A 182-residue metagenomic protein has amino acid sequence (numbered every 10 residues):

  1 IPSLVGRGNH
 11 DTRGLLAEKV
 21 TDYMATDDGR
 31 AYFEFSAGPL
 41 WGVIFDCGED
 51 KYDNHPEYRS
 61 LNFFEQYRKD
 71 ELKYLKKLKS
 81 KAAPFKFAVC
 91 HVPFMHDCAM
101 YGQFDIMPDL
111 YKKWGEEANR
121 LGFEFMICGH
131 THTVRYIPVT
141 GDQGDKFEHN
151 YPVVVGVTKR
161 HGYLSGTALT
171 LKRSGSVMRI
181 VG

Functional and structural regions predicted by a protein language model:
I1-K81, D105, K113-E117, T133-K159 (+1 more regions): Extended active-site neighborhood of metal-dependent phosphoesterases/phosphodiesterases
G8-N9, H91, G129-H130: Active-site glycine-centered loops adjacent to acidic/histidine catalytic or metal-binding residues that shape
F64, K81-F125: Active-site-proximal segments of metal-dependent phosphoesterases and phosphodiesterases across multiple
S176: Short beta-strand/loop motifs in extracellular/secreted proteins, especially within beta-sandwich accessory domains
R179-G182: Short, solvent-exposed aromatic-acidic interface loops
